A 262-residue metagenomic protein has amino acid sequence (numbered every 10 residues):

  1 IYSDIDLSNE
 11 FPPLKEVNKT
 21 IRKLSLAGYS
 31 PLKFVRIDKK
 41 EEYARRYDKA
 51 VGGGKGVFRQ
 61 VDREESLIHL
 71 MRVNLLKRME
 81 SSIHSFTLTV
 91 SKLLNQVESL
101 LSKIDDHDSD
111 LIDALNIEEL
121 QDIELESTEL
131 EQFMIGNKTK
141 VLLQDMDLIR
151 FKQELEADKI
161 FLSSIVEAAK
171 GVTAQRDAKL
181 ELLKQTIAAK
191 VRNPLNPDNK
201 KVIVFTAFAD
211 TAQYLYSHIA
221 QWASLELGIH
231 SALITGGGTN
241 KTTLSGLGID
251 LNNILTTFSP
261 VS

Functional and structural regions predicted by a protein language model:
I1-K241, S245-S259: Helicase motor interdomain insertion/brace
S262: Donor nucleotide-activated moiety binding/catalytic core segment of transferases that use nucleotide-activated donors
